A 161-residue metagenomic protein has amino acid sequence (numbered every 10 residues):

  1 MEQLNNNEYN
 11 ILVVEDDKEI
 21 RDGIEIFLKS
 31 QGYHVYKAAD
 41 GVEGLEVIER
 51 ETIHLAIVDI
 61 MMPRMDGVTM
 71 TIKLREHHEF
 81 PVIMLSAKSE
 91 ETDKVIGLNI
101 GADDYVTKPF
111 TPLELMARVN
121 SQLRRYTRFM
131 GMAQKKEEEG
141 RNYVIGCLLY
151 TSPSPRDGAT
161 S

Functional and structural regions predicted by a protein language model:
N6, K18-Y36: Two-component/phosphorelay signaling modules centered on CheY-like receiver
Y9-N10, S121-S152, R156: Short, Lys/Arg-enriched segments at the junction into DNA-binding effector domains of transcriptional regulators
E15: Conserved acidic carboxylate
K37-L55: Acidic, metal-coordinating helix/loop segments flanking the phosphotransfer/catalytic sites of two-component signaling
E49-E51, K73-F80, I100: Conserved phosphotransfer cores of two-component systems
I60-M62: Receiver (REC) domain active-site loop signature in two-component systems and cognate sites in sensor histidine kinases
